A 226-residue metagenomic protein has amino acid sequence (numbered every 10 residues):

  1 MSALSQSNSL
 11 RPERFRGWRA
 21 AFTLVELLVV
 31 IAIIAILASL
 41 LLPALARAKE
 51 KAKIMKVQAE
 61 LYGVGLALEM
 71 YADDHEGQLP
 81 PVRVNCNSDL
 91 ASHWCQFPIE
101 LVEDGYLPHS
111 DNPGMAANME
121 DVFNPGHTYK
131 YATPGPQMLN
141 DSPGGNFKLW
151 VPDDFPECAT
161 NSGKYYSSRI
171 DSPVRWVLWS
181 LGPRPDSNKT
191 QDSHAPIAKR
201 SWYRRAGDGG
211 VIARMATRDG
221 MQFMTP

Functional and structural regions predicted by a protein language model:
M1-F22: N-terminal leader/signal peptides at the extreme start of proteins
L4, I33, K53: Conserved aromatic-histidine-acidic binding/catalytic patches
Q6, R11, A32, S39 (+1 more regions): Compositionally biased, intrinsically disordered low-complexity segments
G17-K49: N-terminal single-pass transmembrane signal-anchor helix
S39, A44-W94: Conserved hydrophobic/amphipathic alpha-helical signal-anchor segments
Q78-P226: Low-complexity, acidic interaction segments enriched in glycine
